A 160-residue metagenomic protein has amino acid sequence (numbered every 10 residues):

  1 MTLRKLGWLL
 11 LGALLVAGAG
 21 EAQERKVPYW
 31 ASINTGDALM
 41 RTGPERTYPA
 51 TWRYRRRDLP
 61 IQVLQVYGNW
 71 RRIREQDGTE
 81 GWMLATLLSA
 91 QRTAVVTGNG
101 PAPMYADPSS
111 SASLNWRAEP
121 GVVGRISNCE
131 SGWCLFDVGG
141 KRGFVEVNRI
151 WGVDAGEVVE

Functional and structural regions predicted by a protein language model:
M1-W8: Bacterial N-terminal signal peptides that target proteins for export
L9-L14: Classic N-terminal secretory signal peptides
A17-A19: N-terminal signal peptide c-region/cleavage motif recognized by signal peptidases
A22-T42, R53-R57, L64-T79, M83-P108 (+2 more regions): SH3-family beta-barrel domains
E45-Y48: Second-shell loop/turn segments in exported
